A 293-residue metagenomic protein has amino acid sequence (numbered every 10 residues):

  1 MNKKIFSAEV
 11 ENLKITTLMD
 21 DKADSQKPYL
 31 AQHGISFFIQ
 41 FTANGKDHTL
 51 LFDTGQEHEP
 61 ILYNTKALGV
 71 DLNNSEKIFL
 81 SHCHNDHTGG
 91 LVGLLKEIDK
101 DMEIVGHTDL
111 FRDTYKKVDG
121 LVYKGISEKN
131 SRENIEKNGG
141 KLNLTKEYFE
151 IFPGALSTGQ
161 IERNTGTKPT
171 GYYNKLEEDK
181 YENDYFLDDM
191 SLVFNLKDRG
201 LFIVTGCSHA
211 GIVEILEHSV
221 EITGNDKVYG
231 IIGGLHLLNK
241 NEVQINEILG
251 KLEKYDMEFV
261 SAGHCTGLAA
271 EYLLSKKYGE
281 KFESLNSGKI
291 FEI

Functional and structural regions predicted by a protein language model:
N2-D21, E150-T158: N-terminal amphipathic/basic leader segments beginning at the initiator methionine
S7-L13, E103, T108-T114, L274: Pepsin/retropepsin-fold aspartyl endopeptidases
L13-S25, T170-E178: Short Pro/Gly-enriched beta-strand edge/turn motifs at strand-loop
T16-L68, Y185, D189-T205: Conserved beta-strand hairpin/beta-sheet module of binuclear metal-dependent hydrolase folds, prominently
I39, D53, T65, H82 (+4 more regions): Divalent metal-coordination and catalytic microenvironments
E59-F111, T223-G230: Active-site metal-binding motif and surrounding structural segment of the metallo-beta-lactamase
N85-H87, E103, Y185-S287: Cap/insert and terminal regions of metallo-dependent hydrolase folds
L110-M190, E283-E292: Metallo-beta-lactamase
